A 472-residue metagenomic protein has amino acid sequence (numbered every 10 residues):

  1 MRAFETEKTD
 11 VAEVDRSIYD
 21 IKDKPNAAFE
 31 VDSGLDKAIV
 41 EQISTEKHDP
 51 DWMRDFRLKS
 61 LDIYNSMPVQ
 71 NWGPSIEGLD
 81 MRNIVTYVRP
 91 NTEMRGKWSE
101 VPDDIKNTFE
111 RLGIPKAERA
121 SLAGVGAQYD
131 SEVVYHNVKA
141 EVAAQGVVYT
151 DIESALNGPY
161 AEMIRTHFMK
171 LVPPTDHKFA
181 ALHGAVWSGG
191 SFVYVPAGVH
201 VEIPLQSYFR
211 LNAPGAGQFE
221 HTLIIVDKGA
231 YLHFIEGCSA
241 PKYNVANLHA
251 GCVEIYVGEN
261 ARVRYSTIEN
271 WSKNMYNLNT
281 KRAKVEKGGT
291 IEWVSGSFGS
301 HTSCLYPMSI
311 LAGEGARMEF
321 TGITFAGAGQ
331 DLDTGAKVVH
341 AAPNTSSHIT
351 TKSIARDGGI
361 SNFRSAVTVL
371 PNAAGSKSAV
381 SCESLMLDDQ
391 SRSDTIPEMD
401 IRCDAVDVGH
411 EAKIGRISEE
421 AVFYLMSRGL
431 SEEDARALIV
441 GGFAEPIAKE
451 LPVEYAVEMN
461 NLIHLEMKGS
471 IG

Functional and structural regions predicted by a protein language model:
R2-C252, Y256-R262: Short, low-to-moderate order helix/coil transition modules at the start of elongated helical scaffolds
Y135-N137, E141, Q145-L430, A444-G472: Conserved beta-strand/loop scaffold segments within soluble protein domains that form the structured core and edges
